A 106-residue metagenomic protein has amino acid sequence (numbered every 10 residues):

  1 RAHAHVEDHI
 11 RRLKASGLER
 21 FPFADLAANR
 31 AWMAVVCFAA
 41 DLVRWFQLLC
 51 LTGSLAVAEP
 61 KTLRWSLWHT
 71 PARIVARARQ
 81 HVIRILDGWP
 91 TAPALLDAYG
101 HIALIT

Functional and structural regions predicted by a protein language model:
R1-T106: Anion-binding and metal-coordination hotspots
